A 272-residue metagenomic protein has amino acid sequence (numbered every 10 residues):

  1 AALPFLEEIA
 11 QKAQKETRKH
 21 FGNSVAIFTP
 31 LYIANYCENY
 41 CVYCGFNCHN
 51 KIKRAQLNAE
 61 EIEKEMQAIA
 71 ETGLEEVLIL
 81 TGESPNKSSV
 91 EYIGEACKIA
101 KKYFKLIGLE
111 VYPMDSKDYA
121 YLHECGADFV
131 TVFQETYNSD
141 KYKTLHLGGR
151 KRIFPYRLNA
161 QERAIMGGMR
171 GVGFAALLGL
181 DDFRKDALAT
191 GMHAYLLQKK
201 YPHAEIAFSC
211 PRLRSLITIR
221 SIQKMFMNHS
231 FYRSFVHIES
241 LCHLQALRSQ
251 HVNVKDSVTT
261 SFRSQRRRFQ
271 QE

Functional and structural regions predicted by a protein language model:
A1-V25: An N-cap/entry alpha-helix motif that binds or orients negatively charged groups
P4, H20, S230-E272: C-terminal accessory regions of radical SAM enzymes
A13, C41, I79, V132 (+3 more regions): Conserved, mostly hydrophobic/aromatic
K19-E61: Canonical Radical SAM [4Fe-4S] cluster-binding loop centered on the CxxxCxxC motif and its immediate flanking residues
C48-E65, I69-A164, R170-F174, L180 (+1 more regions): Core AdoMet radical
T81, P155-I219, Y232-L247: Conserved C-terminal portion of the radical SAM core fold that forms the substrate/S-adenosylmethionine-binding
V90-K101, K105, D128, D182-K200 (+2 more regions): Short, electropositive alpha-helical surface patch
Y119, D140-L145, L177-K185, Y201-F226 (+2 more regions): Flexible glycine/acidic-rich beta-alpha junction loops that bind and position SAM and/or redox cofactors in anaerobic
